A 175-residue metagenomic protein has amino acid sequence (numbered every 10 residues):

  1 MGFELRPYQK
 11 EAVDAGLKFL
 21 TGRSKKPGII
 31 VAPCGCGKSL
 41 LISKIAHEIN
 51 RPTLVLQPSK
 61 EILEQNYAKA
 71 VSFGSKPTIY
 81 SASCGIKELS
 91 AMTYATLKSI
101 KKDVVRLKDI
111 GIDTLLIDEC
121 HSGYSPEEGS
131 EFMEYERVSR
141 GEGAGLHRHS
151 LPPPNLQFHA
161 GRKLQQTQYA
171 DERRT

Functional and structural regions predicted by a protein language model:
M1-V31: Conserved pre-motif I regulatory segment
I29, Q57, Y67, G74-G85: Conserved RecA-like helicase motor-core motifs
A32, E119: The Walker A (P-loop) glycine that initiates the GxxxxGKT/S ATP-binding motif of P-loop NTPases
C34, L40-S72, P152: Conserved Walker A/P-loop ATP-binding site and its immediately adjacent core in helicase/helicase-like ATPase domains
S59, A95-S99, L146-S150: A short beta-strand-to-loop transition that corresponds to the Sensor-1 phosphate-sensing loop of AAA+ P-loop ATPases
L63-Q65, E88, K102-D103, P152-Q157: Switch/connector loops and helix/strand junctions flanking conserved nucleotide-binding motifs in nucleotide-processing
S83-T114, S125-P126: Conserved helix/coil segment N-terminal to the catalytic DExD/H
H121-T175: Post-DEXD/H (motif II) to motif III coupling segment of the RecA-like Helicase ATP-binding lobe
